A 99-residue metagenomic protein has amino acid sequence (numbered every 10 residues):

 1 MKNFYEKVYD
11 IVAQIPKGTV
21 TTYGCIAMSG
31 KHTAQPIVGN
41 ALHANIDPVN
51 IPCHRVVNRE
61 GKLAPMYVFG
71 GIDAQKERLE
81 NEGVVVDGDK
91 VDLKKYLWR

Functional and structural regions predicted by a protein language model:
M1-R99: Nucleic acid-binding interface residues in structured DNA/RNA-binding domains, emphasizing the DNA-engaging scaffolds
